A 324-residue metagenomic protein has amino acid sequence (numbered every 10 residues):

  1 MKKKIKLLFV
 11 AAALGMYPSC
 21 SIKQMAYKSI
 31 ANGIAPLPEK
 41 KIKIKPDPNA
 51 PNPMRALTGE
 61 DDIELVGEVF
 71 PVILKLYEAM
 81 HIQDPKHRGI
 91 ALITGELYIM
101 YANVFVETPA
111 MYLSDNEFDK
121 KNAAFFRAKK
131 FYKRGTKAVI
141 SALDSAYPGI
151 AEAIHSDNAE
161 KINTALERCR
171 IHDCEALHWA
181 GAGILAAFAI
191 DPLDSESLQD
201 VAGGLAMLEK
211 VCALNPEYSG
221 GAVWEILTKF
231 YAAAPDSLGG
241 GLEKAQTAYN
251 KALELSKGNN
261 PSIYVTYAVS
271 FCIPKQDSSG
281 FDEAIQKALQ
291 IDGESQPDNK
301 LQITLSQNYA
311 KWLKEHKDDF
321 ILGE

Functional and structural regions predicted by a protein language model:
M1-L8: Bacterial N-terminal signal peptides that target proteins for export
F9-Y17: Bacterial N-terminal signal peptides
S29-A79, Q83-K86, L97-K210, A222-E254 (+5 more regions): Short coil/linker segments at helix-helix boundaries
D84, N215-E217, S256-K257: A structural motif in tetratricopeptide-repeat
I90, G221-V223, I263: TPR alpha-solenoid repeat register
W312-E324: Extracytoplasmic and endomembrane cell-envelope/extracellular-matrix remodeling and assembly machinery
